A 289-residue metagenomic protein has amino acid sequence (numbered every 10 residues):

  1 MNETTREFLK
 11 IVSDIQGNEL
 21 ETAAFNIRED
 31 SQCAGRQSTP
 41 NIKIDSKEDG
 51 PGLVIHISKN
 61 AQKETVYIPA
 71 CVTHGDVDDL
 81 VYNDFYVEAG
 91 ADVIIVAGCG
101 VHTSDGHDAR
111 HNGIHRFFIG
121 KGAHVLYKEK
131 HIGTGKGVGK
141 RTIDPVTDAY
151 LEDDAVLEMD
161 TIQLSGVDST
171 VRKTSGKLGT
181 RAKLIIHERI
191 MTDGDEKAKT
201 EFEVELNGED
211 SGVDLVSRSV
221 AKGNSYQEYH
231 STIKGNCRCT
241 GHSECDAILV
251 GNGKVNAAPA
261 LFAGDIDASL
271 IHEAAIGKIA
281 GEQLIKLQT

Functional and structural regions predicted by a protein language model:
E3-T22, R28-G35: Domain-level marker for long, solvent-exposed, non-transmembrane regions
A23-E29, C33-I285: Conserved beta-strand/loop scaffold segments within soluble protein domains that form the structured core and edges
T289: Active-site-proximal cofactor/substrate-binding loop regions of enzyme domains
